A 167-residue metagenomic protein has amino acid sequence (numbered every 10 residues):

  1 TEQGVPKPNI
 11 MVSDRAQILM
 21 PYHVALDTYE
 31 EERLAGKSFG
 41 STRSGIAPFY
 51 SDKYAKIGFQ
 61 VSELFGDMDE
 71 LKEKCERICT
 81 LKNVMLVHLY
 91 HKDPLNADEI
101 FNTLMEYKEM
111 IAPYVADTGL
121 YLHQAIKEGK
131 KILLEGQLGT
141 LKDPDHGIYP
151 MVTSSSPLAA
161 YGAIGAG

Functional and structural regions predicted by a protein language model:
T1-G167: Non-transmembrane, aqueous-exposed alpha-helical and coiled segments at domain scale
